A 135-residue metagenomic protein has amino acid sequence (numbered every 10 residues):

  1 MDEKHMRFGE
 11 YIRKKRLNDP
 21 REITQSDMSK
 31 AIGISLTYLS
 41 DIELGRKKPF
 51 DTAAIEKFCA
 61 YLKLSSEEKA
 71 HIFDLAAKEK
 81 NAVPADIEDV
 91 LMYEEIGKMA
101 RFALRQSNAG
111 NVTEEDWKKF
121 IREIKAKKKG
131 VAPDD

Functional and structural regions predicted by a protein language model:
M1-R21, V112-E123: A short, Lys/Arg-rich alpha-helix, primarily the initiator
R13, S26, E56: Residues within the helices of the helix-turn-helix
R16, S29, C59: The alpha-helix within a helix-turn-helix
L17, G33, L44-R46: Residue-level detection of the helix-turn-helix DNA-binding "recognition helix"
R21-D41, D51, I72: Short alpha-helical DNA-recognition segment
R46-T52: Short, solvent-exposed alpha-helical "recognition" segments
T52-H71: DNA major-groove recognition helix of helix-turn-helix/homeodomain DNA-binding modules
A77-D135: Interfacial/linker helices and their anchor residues that mediate assembly or domain coupling
